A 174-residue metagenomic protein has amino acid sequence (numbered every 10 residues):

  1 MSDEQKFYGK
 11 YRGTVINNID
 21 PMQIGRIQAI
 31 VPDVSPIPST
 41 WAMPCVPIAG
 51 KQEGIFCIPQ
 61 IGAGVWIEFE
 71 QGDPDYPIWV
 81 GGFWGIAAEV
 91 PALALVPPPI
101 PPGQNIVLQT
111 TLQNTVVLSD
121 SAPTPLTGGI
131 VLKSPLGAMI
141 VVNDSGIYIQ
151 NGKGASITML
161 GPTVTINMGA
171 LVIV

Functional and structural regions predicted by a protein language model:
M1-M159, V174: Hydrophobic packing positions characteristic of elongated beta-solenoid/beta-helix-type spike/fiber shafts
Q150, L160-G169: Mixed-charge, glycine-accented linear interaction segment located at domain edges/termini
